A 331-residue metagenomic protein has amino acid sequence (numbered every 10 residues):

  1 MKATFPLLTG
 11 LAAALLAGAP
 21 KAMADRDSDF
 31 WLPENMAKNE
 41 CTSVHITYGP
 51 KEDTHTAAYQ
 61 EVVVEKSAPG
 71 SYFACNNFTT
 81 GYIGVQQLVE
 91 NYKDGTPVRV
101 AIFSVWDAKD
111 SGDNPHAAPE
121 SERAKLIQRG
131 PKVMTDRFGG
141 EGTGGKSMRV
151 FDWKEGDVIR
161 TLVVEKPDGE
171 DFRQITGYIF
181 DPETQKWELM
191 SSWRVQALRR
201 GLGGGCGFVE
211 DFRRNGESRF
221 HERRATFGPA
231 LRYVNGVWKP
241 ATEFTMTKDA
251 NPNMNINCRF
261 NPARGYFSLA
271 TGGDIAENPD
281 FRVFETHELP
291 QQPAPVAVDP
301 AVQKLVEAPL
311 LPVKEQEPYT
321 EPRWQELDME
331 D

Functional and structural regions predicted by a protein language model:
M1-L8: Bacterial N-terminal signal peptides that target proteins for export
T9-L15: Bacterial N-terminal signal peptides
A17-A19: N-terminal signal peptide c-region/cleavage motif recognized by signal peptidases
D25-K132, L305-E307: Secretory/extracellular carbohydrate-interaction modules and structurally similar beta-sandwich "look-alikes"
R26-G70, G205-V209, R214-D331: Activation corresponds to long, low-complexity, non-globular regions
G130-G140: Short, basic/aromatic beta-hairpin or loop at an interaction surface
F138-V158: Short, aromatic/His-centered strand-loop micro-motif at the edge of beta-sheets
W153-E188: Carbohydrate-binding surfaces in secreted/extracellular proteins
